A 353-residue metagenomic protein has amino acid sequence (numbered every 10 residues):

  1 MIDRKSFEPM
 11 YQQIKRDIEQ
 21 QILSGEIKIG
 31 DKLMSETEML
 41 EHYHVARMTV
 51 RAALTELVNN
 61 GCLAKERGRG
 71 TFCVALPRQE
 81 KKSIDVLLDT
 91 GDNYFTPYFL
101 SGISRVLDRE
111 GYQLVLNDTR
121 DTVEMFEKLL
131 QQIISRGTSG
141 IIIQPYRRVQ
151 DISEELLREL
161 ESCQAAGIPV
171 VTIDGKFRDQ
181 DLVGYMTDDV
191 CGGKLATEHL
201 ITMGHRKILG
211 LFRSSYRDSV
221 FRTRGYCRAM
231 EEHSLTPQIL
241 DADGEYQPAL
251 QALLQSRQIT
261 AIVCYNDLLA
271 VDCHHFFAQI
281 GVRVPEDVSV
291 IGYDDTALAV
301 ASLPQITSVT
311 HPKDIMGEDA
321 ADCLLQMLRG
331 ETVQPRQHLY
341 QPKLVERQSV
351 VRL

Functional and structural regions predicted by a protein language model:
M1-H44, V123, Q131-S135: Extreme N-terminal segment that seeds HTH/winged-HTH DNA-binding domains in transcriptional regulators
Q12, P77-I143, C227: Amphipathic helical "hinge" segments at domain boundaries
D17, Q251-L353: Flexible loop/turn connectors
K32-L33, K65-R78: Short, Lys/Arg-rich nucleic-acid/phosphate-binding segment
D85-V86, T138-R148, V171, L209-R213 (+2 more regions): Periplasmic-binding protein-like
Y146-G192, L268, D294-I306: Flexible loop/hinge segments that line or gate small-molecule binding clefts
D179-G210, G244-A252, A270, V309-R329: Hydrophobic alpha-helical segments within soluble ligand-binding/sensing domains
K194-L235, R336-V350: An alpha-beta-alpha
